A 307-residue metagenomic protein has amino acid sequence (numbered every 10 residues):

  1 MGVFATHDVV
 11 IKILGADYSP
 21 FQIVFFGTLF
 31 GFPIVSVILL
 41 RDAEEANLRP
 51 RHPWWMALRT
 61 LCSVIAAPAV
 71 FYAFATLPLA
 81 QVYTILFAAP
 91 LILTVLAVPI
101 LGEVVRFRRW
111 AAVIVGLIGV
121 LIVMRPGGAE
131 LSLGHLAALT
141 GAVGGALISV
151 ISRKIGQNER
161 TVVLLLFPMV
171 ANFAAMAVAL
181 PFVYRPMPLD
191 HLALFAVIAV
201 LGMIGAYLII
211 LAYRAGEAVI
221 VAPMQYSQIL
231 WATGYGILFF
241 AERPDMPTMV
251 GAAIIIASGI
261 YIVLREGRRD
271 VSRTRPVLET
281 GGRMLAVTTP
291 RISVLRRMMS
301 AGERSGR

Functional and structural regions predicted by a protein language model:
M1-T6, S36, T60-P68, P90-V95 (+7 more regions): Hydrophobic/small/kink-forming positions within alpha-helical transmembrane segments of polytopic membrane proteins
K12, G127-M187, L194, R273-R307: Transmembrane alpha-helical segments that form core, pore/gating elements of small-molecule transporters/exporters
D17-I65, G144-L147, F167-F182: Transmembrane alpha-helices of multi-pass small-molecule transport proteins
Q22-L29, Y72-G102, A218-Y235: Specific alpha-helical transmembrane segments that line the substrate/conduction pathway and gating interfaces
L39, E44-A69, L133-G141, P186-I204: Loop-to-transmembrane-helix transition segments
V82-A88, I155, E159-A171, A206-I237: Helix-helix packing/entry segments at the starts of transmembrane helices
Y83-L86, G102-I122, S132-H135, L189 (+1 more regions): Loop-to-transmembrane alpha-helix entry segments
L230-R307: C-terminal-most transmembrane helix of multi-pass membrane proteins
